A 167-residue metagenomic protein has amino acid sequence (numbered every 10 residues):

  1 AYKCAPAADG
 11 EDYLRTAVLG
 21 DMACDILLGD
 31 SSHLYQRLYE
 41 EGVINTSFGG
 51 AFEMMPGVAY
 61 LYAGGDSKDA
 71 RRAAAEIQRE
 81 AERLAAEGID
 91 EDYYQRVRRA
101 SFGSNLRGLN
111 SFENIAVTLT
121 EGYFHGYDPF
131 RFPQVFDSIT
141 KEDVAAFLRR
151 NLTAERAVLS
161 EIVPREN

Functional and structural regions predicted by a protein language model:
A1-A7, Y35-A85, E91-S138, R156-P164: M16 family metallopeptidases and their MPP-like homologs
A1-H33, R37: His/Glu-based metal-binding/catalytic segments typifying zinc-dependent metallopeptidases
I26, S104-G108, N151: Histidine kinase transmitter module recognition
I26-D30, I139, A154: Residue-level signal for short amphipathic helical patches enriched in basic/charged and nearby hydrophobic residues
S32, E142-A146: Residue-level marker for well-ordered alpha-helical positions
A145-L148, L152-E161: Bilobed periplasmic-binding protein-like "clamshell/Venus-flytrap" ligand-binding domains
